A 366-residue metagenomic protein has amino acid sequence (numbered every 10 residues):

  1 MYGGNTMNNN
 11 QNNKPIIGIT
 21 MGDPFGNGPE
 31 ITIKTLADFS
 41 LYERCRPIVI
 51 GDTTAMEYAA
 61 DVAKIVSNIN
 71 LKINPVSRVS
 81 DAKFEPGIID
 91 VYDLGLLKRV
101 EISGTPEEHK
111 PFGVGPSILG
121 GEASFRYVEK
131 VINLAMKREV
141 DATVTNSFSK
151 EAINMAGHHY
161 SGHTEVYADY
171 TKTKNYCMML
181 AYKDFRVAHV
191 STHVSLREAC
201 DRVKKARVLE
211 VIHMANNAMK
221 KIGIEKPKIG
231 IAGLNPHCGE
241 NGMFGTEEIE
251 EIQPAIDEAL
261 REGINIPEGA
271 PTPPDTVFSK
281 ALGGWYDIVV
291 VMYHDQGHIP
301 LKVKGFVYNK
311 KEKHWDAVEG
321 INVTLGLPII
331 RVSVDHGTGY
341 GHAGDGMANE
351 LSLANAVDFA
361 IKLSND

Functional and structural regions predicted by a protein language model:
Y2-H163, V208-G230, L234-N322, P328-D366: Contiguous, glycine/small-aliphatic-enriched amphipathic segments in soluble metabolic enzymes
H158-R186, T192-S195: Flexible loop/hinge segments that line or gate small-molecule binding clefts
E165-K174, L196-K220: Active-site glycine-rich loop that binds ribose-phosphate moieties when present
L180-A181, N322-T324: Well-ordered beta-strand positions
V190, L325: Substrate-binding rim/cap in mid-to-C-terminal beta-strand-loop elements of soluble/periplasmic
